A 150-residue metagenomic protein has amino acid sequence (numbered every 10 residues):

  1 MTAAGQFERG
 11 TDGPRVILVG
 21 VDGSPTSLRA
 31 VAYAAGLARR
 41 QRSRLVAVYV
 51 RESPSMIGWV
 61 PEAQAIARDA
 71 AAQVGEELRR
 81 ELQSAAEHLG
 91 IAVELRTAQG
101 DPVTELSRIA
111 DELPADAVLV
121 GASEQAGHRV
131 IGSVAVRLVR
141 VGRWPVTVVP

Functional and structural regions predicted by a protein language model:
M1-D12, S84-V118, Q125: Structural beta-alpha unit
R9-P61: Small/aliphatic-rich secondary-structure junction motif
V46-V48, E94-A98, T147: General small-molecule cofactor/ligand-binding pocket signal
E62-I66, E112-P114, V136-R137: Short, hinge-like loop/turn segments at secondary-structure boundaries
Q64-E77: A short acidic, glycine-rich active-site loop that binds or catalyzes chemistry on phosphate/adenosine moieties
A117-V141: Glycine-rich, Arg-bearing micro-motifs that act as flexible, cationic patches
V141-P150: Short, acidic/small-residue loops that bind anionic groups at enzyme active sites
